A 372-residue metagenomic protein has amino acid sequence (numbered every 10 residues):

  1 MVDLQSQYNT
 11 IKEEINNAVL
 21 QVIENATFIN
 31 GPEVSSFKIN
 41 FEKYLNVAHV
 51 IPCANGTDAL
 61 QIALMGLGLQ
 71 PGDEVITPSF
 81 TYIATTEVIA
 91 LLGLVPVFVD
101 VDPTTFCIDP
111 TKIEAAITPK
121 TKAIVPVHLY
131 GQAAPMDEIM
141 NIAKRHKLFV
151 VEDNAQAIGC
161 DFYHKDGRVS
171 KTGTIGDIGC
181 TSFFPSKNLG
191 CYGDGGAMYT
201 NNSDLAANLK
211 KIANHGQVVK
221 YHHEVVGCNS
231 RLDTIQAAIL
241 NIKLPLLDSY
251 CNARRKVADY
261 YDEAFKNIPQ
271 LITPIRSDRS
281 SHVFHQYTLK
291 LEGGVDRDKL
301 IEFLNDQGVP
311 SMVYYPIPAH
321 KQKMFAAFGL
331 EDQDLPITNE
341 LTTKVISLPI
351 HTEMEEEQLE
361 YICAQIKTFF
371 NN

Functional and structural regions predicted by a protein language model:
M1-T27, P32, Q307, P349: N-terminal "arm"/small-domain region of PLP-dependent enzymes with the aminotransferase-like
Q5, P32-I39, Y44-V50, T111 (+4 more regions): PLP-dependent aminotransferase class I/II
A26-E74, V88-L92, F98-D100, K165: Phosphate-binding glycine-rich loop
I51, I76, V97, V150-V151 (+3 more regions): Structural detector of well-ordered beta-strand residues that form the stable sheet scaffold of enzyme domains
P52, T77, F98, M198 (+1 more regions): Conserved SAM-binding loop
M65-D161: PLP-dependent aminotransferase-like
V88-I89, I142, K171, N188 (+1 more regions): Hydrophobic/aromatic ligand-binding patch that stacks against planar heteroaromatic rings of cofactors or nucleotides
E152-G190, V219-E224: Conserved active-site segment immediately N-terminal to the catalytic lysine that forms the internal aldimine
